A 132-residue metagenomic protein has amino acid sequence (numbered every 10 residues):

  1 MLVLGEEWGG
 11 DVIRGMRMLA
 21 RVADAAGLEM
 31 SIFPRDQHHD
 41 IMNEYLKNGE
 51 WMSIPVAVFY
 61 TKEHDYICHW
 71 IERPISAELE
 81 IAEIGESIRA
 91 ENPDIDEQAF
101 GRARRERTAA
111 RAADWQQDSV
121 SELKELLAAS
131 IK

Functional and structural regions predicted by a protein language model:
L2-E7, L19, G27-M42, M52 (+1 more regions): Thiol-based oxidoreductase modules, predominantly thioredoxin-like and allied folds used for disulfide exchange
E7-R14: Conserved redox-active cysteine motifs that mediate thiol-disulfide chemistry, especially di-cysteine Cys-X(1-2)-Cys
G10, H39, S76: Flexible, glycine-rich phosphate/dinucleotide-binding loops and adjacent beta-alpha linkers at cofactor/substrate
R14-G15, C68: A short secondary-structure junction signal
A20-A25, E29, E44-S53, K62-K132: Non-globular targeting/processing and membrane-anchoring segments
